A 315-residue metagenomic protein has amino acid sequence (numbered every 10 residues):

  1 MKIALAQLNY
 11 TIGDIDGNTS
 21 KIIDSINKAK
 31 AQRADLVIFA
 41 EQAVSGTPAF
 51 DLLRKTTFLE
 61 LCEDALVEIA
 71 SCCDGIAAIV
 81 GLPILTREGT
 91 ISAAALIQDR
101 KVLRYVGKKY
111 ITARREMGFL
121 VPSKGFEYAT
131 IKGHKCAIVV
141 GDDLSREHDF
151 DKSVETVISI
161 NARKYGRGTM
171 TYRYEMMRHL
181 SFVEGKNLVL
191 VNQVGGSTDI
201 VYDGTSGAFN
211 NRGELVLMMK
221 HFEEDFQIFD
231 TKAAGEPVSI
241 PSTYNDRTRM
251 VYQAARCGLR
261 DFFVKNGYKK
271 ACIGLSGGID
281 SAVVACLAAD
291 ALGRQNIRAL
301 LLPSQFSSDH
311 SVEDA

Functional and structural regions predicted by a protein language model:
M1-G274, A285-L301, F306, H310: Enzyme catalytic cores with a strong preference for nitrogen-chemistry domains
G277-G278: Walker A/P-loop nucleotide-binding motif
S281: Catalytic nucleophile loop
D314: Glycine-rich phosphate-binding loops that contact phosphosugars or nucleotide phosphates
